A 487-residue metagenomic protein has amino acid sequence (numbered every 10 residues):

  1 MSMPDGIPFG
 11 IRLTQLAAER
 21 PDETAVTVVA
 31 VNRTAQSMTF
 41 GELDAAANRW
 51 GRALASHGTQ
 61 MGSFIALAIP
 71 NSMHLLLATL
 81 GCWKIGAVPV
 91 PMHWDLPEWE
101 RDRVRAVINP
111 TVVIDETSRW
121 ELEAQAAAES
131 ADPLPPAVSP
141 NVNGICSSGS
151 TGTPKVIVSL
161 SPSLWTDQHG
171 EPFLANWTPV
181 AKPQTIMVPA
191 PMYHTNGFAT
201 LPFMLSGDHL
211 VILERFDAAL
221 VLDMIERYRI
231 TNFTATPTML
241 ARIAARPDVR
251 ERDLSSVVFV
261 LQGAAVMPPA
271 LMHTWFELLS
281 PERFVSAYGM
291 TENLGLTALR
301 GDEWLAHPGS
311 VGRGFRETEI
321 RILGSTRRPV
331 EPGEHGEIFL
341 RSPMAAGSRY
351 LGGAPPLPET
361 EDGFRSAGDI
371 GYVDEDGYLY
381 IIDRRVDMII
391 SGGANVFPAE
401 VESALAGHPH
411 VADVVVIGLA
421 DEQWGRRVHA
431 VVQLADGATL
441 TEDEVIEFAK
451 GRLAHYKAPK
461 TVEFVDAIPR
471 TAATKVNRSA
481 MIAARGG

Functional and structural regions predicted by a protein language model:
M1-I7, R119-N141: Flexible, low-complexity linker/hinge segments
P21-T24, A128-C146, G152-T153, T178-T185: Conserved pre-ATP/AMP-binding loop-to-beta segment of ANL
V26-S63, S72: Conserved AMP-binding/adenylate-forming core of the ANL superfamily
S37-G41, V142-Q168: Conserved AMP-binding A3 loop
G149, L205, T231-T234, D248-H307 (+2 more regions): Gly/Ser/Thr-rich phosphate-binding loop
W165-T185, Y193-T231, R246: Conserved AMP-binding/adenylation subdomain of ANL enzymes
F233, S342, G368-K457, A467 (+2 more regions): AMP-binding/adenylate-forming catalytic core of the ANL superfamily
G314-E317, T326-P358, A394-V396: Conserved ATP/PPi-binding loop(s) of AMP-dependent carboxylate-activating enzymes
